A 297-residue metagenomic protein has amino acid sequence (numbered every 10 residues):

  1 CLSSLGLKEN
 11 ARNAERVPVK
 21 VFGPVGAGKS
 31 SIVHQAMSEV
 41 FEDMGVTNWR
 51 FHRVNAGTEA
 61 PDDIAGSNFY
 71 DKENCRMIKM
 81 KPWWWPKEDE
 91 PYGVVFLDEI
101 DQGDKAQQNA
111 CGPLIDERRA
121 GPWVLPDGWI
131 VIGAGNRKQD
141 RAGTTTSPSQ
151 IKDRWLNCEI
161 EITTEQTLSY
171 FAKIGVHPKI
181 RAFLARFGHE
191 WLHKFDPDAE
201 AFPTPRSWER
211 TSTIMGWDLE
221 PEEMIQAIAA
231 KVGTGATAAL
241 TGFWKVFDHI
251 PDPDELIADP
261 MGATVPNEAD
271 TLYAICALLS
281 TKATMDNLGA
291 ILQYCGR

Functional and structural regions predicted by a protein language model:
C1-R186: AAA+ P-loop NTPase catalytic core and its hallmark functional loops
K20-V21, E220-V232, A290-C295: Short alpha-helical "patches" and their helix-cap loops
N109, P205-E209, A238, A269: Non-catalytic, well-ordered alpha-helical scaffold segments
F171-K231: Conserved AAA+ ATPase small/helical "lid" subdomain
R181-F195, D248-A263: Short amphipathic alpha-helical segments and their helix-coil junctions
T211-D218, W244, L279-K282, C295: Generic structural signal for hydrophobic core residues of well-folded globular domains
P221-P260: Charge-dense polyanion-binding interfaces
E268-R297: Terminal-proximal interaction/regulatory segments of ATP-powered molecular machines
